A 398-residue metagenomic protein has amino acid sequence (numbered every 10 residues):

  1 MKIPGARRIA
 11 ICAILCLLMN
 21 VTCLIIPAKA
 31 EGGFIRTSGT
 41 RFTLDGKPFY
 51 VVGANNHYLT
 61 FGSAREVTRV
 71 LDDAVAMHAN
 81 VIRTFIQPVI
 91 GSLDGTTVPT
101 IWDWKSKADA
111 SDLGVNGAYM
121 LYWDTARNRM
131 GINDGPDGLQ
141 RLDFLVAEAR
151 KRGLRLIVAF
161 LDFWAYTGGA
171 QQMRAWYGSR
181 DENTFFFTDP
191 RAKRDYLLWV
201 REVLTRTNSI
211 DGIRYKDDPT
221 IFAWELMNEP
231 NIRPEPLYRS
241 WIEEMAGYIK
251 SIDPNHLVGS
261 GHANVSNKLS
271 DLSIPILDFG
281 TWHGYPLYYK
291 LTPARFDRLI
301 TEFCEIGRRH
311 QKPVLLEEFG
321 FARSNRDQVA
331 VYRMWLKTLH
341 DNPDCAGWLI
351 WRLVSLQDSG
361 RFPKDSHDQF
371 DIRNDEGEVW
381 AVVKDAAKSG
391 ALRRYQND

Functional and structural regions predicted by a protein language model:
K2-I14: Bacterial N-terminal signal peptides that target proteins for export
A6-R7, M19, M227-N228, V383 (+1 more regions): Residue-level micro-sites within transmembrane alpha helices that shape and flank functional polar/acidic positions
C12-C23: Bacterial N-terminal signal peptides
C16, A28-A30: Cleavable N-terminal signal peptides
G32-F279, H283-L291, D297-P313, R323-A330 (+1 more regions): Active-site mouth of glycoside hydrolases
G360, D375-D398: Carbohydrate-binding surfaces of carbohydrate-active enzymes
